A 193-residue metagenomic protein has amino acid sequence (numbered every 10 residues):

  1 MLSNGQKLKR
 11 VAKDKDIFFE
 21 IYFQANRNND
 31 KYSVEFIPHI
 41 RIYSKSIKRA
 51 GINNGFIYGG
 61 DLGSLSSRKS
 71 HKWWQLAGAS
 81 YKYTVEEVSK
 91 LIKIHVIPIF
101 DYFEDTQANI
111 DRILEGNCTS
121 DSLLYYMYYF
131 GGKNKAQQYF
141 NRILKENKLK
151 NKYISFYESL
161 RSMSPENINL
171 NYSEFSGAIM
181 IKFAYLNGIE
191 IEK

Functional and structural regions predicted by a protein language model:
S3-N4, K9-K193: Intrinsically disordered, low-complexity regulatory regions enriched in serine/threonine/proline and acidic residues
